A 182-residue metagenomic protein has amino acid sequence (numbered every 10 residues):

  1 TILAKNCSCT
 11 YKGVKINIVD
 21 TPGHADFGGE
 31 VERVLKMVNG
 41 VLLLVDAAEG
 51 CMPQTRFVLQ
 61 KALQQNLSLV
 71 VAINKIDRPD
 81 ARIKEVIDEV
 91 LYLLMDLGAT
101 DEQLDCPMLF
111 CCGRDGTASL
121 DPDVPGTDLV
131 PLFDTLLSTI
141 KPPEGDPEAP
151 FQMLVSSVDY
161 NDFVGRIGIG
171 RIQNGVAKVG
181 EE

Functional and structural regions predicted by a protein language model:
T1-E182: Structural and coupling elements of P-loop NTPases
